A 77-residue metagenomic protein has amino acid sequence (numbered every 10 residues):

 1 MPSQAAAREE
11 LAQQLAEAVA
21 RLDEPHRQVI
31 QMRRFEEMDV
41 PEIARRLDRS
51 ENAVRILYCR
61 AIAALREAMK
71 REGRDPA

Functional and structural regions predicted by a protein language model:
M1-R8: Internal acidic/polar
S3, Q14-E17, Q31, R45-R46 (+1 more regions): C-terminal edge and immediately downstream basic/flexible tail or linker adjoining helix-turn-helix-like DNA-binding
A7, R33-F35: Glycosyltransferase donor-binding loop in the core domain
R8, A12, H26-R27: Short, leucine-enriched amphipathic alpha-helices that occur as contiguous helical runs
E10, D39, R60: Solvent-exposed, flexible loop/coil residues
A20, E24-Q28, E36-A53: Helix-turn-helix DNA-binding module
